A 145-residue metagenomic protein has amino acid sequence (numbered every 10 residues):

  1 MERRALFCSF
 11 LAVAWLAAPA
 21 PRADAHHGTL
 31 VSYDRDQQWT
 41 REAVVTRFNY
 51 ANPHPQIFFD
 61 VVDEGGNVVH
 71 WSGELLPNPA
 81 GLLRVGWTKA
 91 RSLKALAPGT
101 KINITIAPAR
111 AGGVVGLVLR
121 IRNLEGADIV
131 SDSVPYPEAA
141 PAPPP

Functional and structural regions predicted by a protein language model:
R3-F7: N-terminal export leaders
C8-A18: Bacterial N-terminal signal peptides
D24-W39: Short boundary/loop segments of OB/S1/cold-shock single-stranded nucleic-acid-binding domains
R41-V45: Conserved hydrophobic positions within beta-strands
A51-V62: Short aromatic-glycine-enriched beta-strand elements
P77-W87: Short, structured beta-strand/loop micro-motifs enriched in basic residues and often containing a Trp
V85-N103: Short nucleic-acid-contacting surface segments enriched for D/E, G, S/T with interspersed K/R
A107-V134: OB-fold/S1-family single-stranded nucleic acid-binding modules
